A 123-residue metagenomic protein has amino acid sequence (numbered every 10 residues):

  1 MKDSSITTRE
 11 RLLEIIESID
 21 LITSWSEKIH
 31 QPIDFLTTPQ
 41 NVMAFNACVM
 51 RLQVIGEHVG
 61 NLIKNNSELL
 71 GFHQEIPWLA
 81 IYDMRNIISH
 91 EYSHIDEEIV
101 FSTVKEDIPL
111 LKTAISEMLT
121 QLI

Functional and structural regions predicted by a protein language model:
M1-I123: Solvent-exposed interaction patches of small proteins and small membrane subunits
